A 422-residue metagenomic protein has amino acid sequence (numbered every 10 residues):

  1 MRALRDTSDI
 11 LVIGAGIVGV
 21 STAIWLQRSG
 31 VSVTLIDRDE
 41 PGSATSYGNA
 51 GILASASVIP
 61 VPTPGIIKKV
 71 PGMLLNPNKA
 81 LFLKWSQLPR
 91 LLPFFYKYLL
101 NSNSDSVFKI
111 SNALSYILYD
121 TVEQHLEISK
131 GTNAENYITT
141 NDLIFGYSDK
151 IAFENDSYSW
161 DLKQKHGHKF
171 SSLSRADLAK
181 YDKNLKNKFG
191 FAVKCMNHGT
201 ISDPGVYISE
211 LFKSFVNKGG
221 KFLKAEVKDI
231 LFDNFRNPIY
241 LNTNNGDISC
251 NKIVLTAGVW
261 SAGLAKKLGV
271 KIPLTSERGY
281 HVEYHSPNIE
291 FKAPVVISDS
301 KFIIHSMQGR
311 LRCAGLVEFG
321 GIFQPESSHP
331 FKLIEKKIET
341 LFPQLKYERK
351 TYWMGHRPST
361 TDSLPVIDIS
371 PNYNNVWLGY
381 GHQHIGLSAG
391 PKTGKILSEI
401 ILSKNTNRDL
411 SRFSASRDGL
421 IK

Functional and structural regions predicted by a protein language model:
S8-L35: N-terminal Rossmann-like FAD-binding beta1-loop-alpha1 element of flavoenzymes
R28-G48: Glycine-rich FAD pyrophosphate-binding loop
G51-I52, S57-N101, D229-F232, N237-P238 (+1 more regions): Active-site substrate-recognition segment that forms the wall of the catalytic cavity or substrate channel
L92-K213: Rossmann-like flavin
L173-Y181, L223-P238: A conserved short coil-to-beta-strand element within the FAD-binding core of flavoproteins
P204, D299, T340-K422: C-terminal catalytic lobe of FAD-dependent flavoproteins
